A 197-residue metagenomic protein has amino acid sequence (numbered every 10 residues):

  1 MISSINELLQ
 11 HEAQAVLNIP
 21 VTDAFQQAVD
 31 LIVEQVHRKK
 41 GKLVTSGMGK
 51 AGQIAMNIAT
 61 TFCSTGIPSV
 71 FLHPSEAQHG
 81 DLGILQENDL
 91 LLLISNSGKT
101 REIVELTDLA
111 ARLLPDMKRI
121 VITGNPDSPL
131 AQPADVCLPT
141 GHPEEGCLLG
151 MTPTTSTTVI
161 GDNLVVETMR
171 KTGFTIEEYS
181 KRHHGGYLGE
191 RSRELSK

Functional and structural regions predicted by a protein language model:
M1-R38: An N-terminal, well-structured beta->alpha segment
M1-S4, L8, P20, K50 (+3 more regions): Catalytic cores of large soluble enzymes that bind and process phosphate-bearing ligands
V33, K42-T172: Glycine-rich phosphate-binding loops that contact phosphosugars or nucleotide phosphates
V36-G47, S64, Y187-K197: Short, charged low-complexity intrinsically disordered segments located at boundaries of structured domains
Q132, R170-K197: Internal, active-site/partner-interface "lid" segment
